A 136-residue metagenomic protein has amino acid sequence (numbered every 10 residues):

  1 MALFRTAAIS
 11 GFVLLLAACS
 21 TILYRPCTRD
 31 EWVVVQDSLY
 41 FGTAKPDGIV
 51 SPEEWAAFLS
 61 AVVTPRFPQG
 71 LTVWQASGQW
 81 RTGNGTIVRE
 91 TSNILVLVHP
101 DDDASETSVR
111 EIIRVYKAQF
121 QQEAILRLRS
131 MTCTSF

Functional and structural regions predicted by a protein language model:
M1-A8: Bacterial N-terminal signal peptides that target proteins for export
L15-A18: C-terminal motif of bacterial Sec signal peptides marking the signal peptidase cleavage site
S20-I22: Bacterial signal peptide processing site
Y24-R29, R81-G85: Short beta-strand/turn micro-motifs at beta-sheet edges
W32-P52, V96: Terminal, regulation- and interaction-focused segments at domain boundaries
P68-I94: Short, intrinsically disordered low-complexity segments
I87-F136: Helix-rich interaction surfaces within compact, conserved domain-sized segments that mediate assembly or partner
